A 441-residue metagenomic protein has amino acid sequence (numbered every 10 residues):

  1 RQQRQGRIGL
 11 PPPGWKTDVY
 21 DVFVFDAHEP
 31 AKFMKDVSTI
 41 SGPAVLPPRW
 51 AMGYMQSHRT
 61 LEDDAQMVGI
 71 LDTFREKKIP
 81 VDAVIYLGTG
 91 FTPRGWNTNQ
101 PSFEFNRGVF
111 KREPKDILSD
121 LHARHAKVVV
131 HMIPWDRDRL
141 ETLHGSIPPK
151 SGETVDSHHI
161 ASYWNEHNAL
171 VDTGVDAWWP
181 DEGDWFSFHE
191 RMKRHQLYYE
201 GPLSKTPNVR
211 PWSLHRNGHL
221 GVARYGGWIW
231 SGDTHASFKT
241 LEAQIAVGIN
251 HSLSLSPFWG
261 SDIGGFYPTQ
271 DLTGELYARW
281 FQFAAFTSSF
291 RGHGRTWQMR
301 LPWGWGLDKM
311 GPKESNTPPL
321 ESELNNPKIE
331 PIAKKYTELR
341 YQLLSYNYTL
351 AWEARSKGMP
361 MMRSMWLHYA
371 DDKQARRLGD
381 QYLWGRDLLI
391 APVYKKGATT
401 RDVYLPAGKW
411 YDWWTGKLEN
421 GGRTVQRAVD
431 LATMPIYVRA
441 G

Functional and structural regions predicted by a protein language model:
R1-A440: Catalytic-domain carbohydrate-binding cleft regions of carbohydrate-active enzymes
